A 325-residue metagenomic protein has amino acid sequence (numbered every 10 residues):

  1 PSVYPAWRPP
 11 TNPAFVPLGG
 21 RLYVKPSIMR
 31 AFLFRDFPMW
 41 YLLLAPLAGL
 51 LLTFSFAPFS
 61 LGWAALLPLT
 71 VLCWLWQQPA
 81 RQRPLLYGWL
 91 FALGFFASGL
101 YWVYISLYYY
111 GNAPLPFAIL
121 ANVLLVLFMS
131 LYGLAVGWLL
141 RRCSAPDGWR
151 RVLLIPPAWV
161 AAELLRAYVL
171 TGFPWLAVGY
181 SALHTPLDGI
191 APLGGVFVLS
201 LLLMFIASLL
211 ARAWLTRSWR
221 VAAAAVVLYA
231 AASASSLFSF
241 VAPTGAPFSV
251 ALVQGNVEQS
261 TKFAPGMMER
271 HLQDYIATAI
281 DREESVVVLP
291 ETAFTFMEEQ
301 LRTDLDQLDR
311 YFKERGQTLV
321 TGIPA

Functional and structural regions predicted by a protein language model:
P5, P17-L18, V196, S208: A compositionally biased, intrinsically disordered/low-complexity signal enriched for hydrophobic/aromatic residues
P5, P9-P17, Y23-A31: Positively charged N-terminal leader segments that act as targeting/secretion signals
P17-L18, F34, L47, P243 (+1 more regions): Intrinsically disordered, low-complexity segments enriched in small/polar residues
R30-S239: Membrane-embedded alpha-helical bundles of multi-pass enzymes that act on lipidic or dolichyl-linked glycan substrates
S236-A325: Soluble catalytic regions of membrane-associated enzymes that act on cell-envelope and secretory-pathway components
